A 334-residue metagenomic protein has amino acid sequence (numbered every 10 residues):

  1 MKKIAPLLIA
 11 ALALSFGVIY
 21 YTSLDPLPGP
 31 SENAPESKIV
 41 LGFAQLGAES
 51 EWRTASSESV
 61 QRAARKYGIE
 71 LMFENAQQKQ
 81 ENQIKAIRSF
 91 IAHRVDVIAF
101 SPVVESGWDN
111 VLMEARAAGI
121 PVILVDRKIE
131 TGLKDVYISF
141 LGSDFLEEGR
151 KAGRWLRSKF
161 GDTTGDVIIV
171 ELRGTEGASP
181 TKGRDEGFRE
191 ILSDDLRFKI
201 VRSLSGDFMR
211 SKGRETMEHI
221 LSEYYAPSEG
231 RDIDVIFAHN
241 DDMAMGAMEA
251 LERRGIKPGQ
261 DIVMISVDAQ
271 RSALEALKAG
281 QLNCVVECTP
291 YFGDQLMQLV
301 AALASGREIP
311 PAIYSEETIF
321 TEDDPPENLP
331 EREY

Functional and structural regions predicted by a protein language model:
M1-I39, M113-I120, S228: Short, low-complexity disordered leader/linker segments with a strong preference for bacterial N-terminal type II
F16-A34, L172-E176, P180, I191-L192 (+1 more regions): Hinge/cleft segment of the Venus flytrap/periplasmic-binding protein
V40-S59, A63, Y67, M72-K85 (+6 more regions): Extracytoplasmic "Venus flytrap"
W52-Y67, E148-A152, S179-F198, K212-M217 (+1 more regions): Short, solvent-exposed amphipathic alpha-helices that sit in or adjacent to ligand/effector-binding or catalytic
A64-A76, I168-E171, L192-R210, E316: Short beta-strand elements in bilobed, periplasmic/extracellular small-molecule ligand-binding domains
Q83, S139-V167, G213-M217, A269-A273 (+1 more regions): Hydrophobic alpha-helical segments within soluble ligand-binding/sensing domains
F100-A117, F188, R202, G206-E275: Hydrophobic alpha-helical
N110-E147, I168, Q270-A276: Flexible loop/hinge segments that line or gate small-molecule binding clefts
